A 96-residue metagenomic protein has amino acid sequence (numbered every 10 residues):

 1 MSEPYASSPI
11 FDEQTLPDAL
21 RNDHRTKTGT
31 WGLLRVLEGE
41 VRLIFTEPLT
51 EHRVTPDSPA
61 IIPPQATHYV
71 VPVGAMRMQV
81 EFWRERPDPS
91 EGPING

Functional and structural regions predicted by a protein language model:
M1-S2, L16, L43-I44: Motif-centric detector for short Cys/His coordination patterns
E3, S7-T15, V80-G96: Double-stranded beta-helix
H24-T26: Short loop/turn motifs at secondary-structure junctions and domain boundaries
T28-L43: Short, conserved beta-strand element in jelly-roll/cupin
E38-V41, P48-L49, R86: Short, charged/polar surface micro-motifs in flexible loops or helix N-caps
P48-Q65: Short acidic-glycine-tyrosine-enriched beta hairpin
P64-D88: Ligand-binding loop in jelly-roll beta-barrel domains
